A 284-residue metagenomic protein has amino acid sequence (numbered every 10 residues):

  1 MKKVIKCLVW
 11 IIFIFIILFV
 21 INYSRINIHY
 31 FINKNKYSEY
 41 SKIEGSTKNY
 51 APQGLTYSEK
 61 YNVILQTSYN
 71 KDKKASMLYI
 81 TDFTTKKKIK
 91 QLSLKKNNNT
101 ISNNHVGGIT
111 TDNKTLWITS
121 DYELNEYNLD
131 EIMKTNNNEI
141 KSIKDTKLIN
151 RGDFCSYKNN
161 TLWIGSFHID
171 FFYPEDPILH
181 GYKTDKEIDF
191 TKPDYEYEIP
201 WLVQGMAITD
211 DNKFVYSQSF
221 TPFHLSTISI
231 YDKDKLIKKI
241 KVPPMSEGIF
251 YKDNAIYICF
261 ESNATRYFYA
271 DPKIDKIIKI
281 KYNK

Functional and structural regions predicted by a protein language model:
K36-T47, K87-N99, N136-T146, I188-E198 (+1 more regions): A short beta-strand motif characteristic of beta-propeller blades
S41-S76: Beta-strand-rich domains and repeat architectures in extracellular enzymes and scaffolds, especially beta-propellers
N49-T56, T100-G108, D145-N159, I199-I208 (+1 more regions): Repeated scaffold domains used in trafficking and secretory/extracellular systems, primarily beta-propellers
A51, K86-N113: Blade-loop segments of beta-propeller domains
K60-N62, N113-K114, N159-T161, D211-K213 (+1 more regions): Short coil/turn segments that connect the beta-strands within blades of beta-propeller domains
L65-Q66, I118, I164-G165, V215-S217 (+1 more regions): Residue position within the beta-strands of beta-propeller blades
K73-Y79, E123-E131, D170-K183, F223-S229 (+1 more regions): Structural motif
E196-I230: Loop/turn-rich, solvent-exposed surfaces of beta-rich toroidal or solenoidal domains
